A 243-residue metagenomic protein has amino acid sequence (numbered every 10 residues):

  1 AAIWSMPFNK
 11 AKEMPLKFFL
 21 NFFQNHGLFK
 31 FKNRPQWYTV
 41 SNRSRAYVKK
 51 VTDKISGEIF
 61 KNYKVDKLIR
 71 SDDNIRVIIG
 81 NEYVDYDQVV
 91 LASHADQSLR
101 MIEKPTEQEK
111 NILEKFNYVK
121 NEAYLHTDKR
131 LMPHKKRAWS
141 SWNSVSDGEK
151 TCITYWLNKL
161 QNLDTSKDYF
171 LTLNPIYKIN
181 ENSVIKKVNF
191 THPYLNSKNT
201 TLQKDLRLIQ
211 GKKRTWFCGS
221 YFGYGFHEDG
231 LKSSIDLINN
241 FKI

Functional and structural regions predicted by a protein language model:
A1-I69: Active-site/ligand-binding neighborhood in enzyme catalytic cores
A2-I3, F8, S98-R100, E181 (+1 more regions): Short catalytic/ligand-binding loop motif for oxyanion handling, primarily in non-cytosolic enzymes, centered on
N42-A46, D96, K232: A structural signal for well-ordered alpha-helical segments within the folded catalytic domains of diverse enzymes
I55, D87, F241-K242: Short, hydrophobic alpha-helical segments
I59-K61, L91, F217: A structural signal for the hydrophobic beta-strands that form the central parallel beta-sheet of Rossmann-like
N62-K64, G80, C218: Conserved beta-strand termini and adjacent loop/short-helix elements that scaffold enzyme active sites in alpha/beta
D66-P193: Mid-domain catalytic core of redox enzymes that form a hydrophobic substrate pocket/lid adjacent to a catalytic redox
K150-I243: Conserved flavin/dinucleotide-binding core of flavoenzymes
